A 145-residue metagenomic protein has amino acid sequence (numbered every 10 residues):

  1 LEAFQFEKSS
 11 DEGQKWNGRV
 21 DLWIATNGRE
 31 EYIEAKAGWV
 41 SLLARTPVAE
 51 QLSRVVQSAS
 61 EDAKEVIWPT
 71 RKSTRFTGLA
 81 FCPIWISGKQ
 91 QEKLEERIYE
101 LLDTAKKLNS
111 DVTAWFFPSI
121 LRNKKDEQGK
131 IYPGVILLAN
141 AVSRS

Functional and structural regions predicted by a protein language model:
E2-A25: A short acidic/basic microdomain associated with nuclease active sites
Q5-E7, I33, T77, F117-P118: Compositionally biased, low-structure terminal segments
S9, E50-Q57, K107-W115: Short linear motifs at secondary-structure transitions and domain/linker junctions
L22-R45: Conserved catalytic cores of phosphodiester-cleaving nucleases, focusing on short active-site segments
A37-Y99: Catalytic cores of nucleic-acid endonucleases
R75-S145: Glycine-rich, aromatic-bearing surface loops/beta-hairpins
